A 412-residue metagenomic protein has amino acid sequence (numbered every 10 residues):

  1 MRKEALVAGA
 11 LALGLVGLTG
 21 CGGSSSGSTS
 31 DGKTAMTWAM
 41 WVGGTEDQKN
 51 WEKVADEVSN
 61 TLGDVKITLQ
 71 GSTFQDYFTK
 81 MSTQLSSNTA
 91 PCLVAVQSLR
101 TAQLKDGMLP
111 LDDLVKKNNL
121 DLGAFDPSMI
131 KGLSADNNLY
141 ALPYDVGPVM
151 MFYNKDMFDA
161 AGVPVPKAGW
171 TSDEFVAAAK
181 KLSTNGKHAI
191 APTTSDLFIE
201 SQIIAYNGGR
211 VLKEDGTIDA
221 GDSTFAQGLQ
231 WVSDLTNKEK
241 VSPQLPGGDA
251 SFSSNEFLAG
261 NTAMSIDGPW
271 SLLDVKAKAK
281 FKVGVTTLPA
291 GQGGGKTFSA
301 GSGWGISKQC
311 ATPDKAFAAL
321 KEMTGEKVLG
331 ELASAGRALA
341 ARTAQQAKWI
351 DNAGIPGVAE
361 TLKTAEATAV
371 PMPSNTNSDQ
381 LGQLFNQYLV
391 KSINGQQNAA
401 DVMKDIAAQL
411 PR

Functional and structural regions predicted by a protein language model:
M1-T37, N60, A408-R412: Short, low-complexity disordered leader/linker segments with a strong preference for bacterial N-terminal type II
G27-V54, S72-F74, G147-P148, G293 (+1 more regions): Extracytoplasmic "Venus flytrap"
W41, S59, T101, Q230-T312: Extracytoplasmic/periplasmic substrate-binding proteins
E57-A124, A161-G162, E256, M264 (+2 more regions): Extracytoplasmic "Venus flytrap"/periplasmic binding protein-like
N60, D64, V115, S134-F198 (+4 more regions): Helix-loop-helix "hinge/cap" segment bordering the ligand-binding cleft or interdomain interface
S98-M150, A353-G354: Hinge/lid segment of periplasmic solute-binding proteins
D112-F125, A168, A189-I190, G209-G228 (+3 more regions): Short, solvent-exposed loop/beta-turn-alpha elements that line the ligand-binding surface or hinge of extracytoplasmic
P269-K280, G291-Q387: C-terminal lobe and pocket-closing loops of periplasmic/extracytoplasmic Venus-flytrap solute-binding proteins
